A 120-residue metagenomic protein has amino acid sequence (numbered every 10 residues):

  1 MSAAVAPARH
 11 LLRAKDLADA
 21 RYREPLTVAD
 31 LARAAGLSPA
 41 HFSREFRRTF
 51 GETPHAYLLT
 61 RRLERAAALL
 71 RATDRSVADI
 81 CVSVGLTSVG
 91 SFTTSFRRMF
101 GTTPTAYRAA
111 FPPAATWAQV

Functional and structural regions predicted by a protein language model:
M1-H41, R48-T49, T53, R65-V120: Alpha-helical bundle regulatory/interaction domains
